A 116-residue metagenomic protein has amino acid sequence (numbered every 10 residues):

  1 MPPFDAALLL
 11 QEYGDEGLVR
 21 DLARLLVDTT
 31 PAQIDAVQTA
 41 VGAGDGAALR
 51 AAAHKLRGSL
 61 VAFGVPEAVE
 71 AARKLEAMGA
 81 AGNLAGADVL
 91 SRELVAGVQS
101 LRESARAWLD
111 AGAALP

Functional and structural regions predicted by a protein language model:
M1-P116: Two-component system phosphorelay core
